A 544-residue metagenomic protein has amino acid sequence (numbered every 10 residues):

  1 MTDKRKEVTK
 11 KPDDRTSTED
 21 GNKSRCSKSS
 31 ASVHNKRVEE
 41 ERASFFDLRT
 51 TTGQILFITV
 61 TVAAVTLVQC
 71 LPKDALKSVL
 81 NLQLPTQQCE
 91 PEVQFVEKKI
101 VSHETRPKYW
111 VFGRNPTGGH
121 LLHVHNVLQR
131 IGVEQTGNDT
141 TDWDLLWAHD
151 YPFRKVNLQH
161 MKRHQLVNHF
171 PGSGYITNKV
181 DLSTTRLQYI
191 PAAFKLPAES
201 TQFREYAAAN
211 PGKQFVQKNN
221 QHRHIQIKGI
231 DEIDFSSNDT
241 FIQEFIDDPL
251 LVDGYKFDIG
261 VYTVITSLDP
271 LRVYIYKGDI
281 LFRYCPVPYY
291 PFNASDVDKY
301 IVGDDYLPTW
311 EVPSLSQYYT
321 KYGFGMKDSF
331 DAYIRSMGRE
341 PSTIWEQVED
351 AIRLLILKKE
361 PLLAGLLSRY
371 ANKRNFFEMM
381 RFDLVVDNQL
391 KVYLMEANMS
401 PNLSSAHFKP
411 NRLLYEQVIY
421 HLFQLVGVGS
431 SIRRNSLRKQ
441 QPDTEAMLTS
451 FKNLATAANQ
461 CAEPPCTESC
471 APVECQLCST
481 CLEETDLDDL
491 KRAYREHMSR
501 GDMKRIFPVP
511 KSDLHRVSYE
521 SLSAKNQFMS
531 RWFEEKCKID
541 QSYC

Functional and structural regions predicted by a protein language model:
M1-L48: Short, low-complexity, Lys/Arg-enriched N-terminal segments of secretory-pathway carbohydrate enzymes
S24, Q83-L84, Q88-H103, P107-Q214 (+5 more regions): Conserved N-proximal alpha/beta basic substrate-recognition cap immediately N-terminal to, or forming the N-lobe
R49-K77: Terminal signal-anchor or tail-anchor transmembrane helices that tether membrane-associated enzymes to cellular
V65, C70, G118-G119, R130-I131 (+20 more regions): Generic recognition of well-structured, leucine-rich alpha-helical segments and adjacent helix-turn regions within
T105-P107, G119, H123, R130 (+23 more regions): Eukaryote-biased feature marking scaffold/signaling PDZ-domain proteins and nuclear chromatin regulators
V127, D181, T185, A192 (+5 more regions): Alpha-helical recognition domains of nuclear gene-regulatory proteins
N220-M379, V385-L394, N398, F408-K409 (+1 more regions): Catalytic core of tubulin tyrosine ligase-like
V386-D387, K391-C544: C-terminal active-site "lid" helix and adjoining low-complexity regulatory extension at the edge of ATP-using catalytic
